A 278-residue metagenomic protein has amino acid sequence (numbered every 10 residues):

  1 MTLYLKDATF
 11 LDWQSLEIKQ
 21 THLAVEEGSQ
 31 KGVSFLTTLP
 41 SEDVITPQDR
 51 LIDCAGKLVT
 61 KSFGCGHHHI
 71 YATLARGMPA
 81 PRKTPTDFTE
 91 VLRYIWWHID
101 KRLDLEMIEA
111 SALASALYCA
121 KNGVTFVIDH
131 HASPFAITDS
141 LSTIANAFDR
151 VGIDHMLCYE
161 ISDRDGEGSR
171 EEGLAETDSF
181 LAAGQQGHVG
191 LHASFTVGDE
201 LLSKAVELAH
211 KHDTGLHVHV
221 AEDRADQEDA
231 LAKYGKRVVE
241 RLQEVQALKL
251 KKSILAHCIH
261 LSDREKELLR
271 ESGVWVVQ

Functional and structural regions predicted by a protein language model:
T2-L3, F10-T60: Histidine-rich, glycine-flanked metal-binding segment
L3-D7, E42-E90, E106, L113 (+1 more regions): Replace "His-x-His-based motif
A8, L23, G28, G56 (+7 more regions): Divalent metal-coordination and catalytic microenvironments
L74-I108, G166, R224-L250, S272-W275: Active-site gating loops and adjacent loop-to-helix segments of metal-dependent hydrolytic enzymes
M78-H130, F135-I153, A175-A182: Alpha-helical scaffold segments that flank or form the walls of functional sites
A136-I259: Metal-coordinating catalytic core of metallo-dependent amide/deamination hydrolases
L248-Q278: Active-site-adjacent C-terminal substructures of enzyme catalytic domains
